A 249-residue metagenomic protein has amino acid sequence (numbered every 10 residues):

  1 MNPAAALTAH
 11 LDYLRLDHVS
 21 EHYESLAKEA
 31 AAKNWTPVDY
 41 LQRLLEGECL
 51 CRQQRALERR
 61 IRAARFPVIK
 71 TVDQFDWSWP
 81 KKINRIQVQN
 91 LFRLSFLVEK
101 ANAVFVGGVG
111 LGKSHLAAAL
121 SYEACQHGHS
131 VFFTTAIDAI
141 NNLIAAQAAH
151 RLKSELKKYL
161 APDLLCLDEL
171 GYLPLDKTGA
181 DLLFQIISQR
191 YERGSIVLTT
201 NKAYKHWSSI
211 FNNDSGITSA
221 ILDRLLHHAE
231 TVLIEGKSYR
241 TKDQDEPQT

Functional and structural regions predicted by a protein language model:
M1-A9, K242-T249: Intrinsically disordered, low-complexity and often Lys/Arg-enriched segments
A5, A9, E21-E24, D39-R43 (+10 more regions): Solvent-exposed alpha-helical segments within well-ordered globular domains of core cellular machineries
T8, D12, D17-V68: Interdomain "pre-motor" coupling segment immediately N-terminal to P-loop NTPase/helicase cores
H10, L26-A30, S78, A146 (+1 more regions): Alpha-helix C-capping/helix-to-loop hinge sites
Y23, T134, D138-L164, L170-T249: Replace "adjacent to P-loop NTPase cores in ATP/GTP-dependent enzymes" with "adjacent to NTP-binding cores
Q42-S95, E99, S238-T249: AAA+ P-loop ATPase motor domain of ring mechanoenzymes
I83-A161, I210: Conserved P-loop
